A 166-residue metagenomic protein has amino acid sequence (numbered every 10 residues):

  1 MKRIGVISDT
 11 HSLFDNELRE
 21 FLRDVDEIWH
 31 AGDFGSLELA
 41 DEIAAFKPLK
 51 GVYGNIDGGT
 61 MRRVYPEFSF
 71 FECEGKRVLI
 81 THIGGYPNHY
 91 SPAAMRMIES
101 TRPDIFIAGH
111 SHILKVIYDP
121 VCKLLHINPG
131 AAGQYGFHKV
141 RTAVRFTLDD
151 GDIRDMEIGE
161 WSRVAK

Functional and structural regions predicted by a protein language model:
M1-L49, D57-G75, I80, K139-T142 (+1 more regions): N-terminal active-site segment of His-dependent metallophosphoesterases
S12-N16, F34-L39, I56-R62, G85-Y90 (+2 more regions): Active-site environment of divalent metal-dependent phosphoester hydrolases
G32, Y53, G130: Short beta->alpha connector loops at strand-helix junctions that form conserved, small/polar/Pro-enriched
K50, H89-D152, M156: Conserved beta-sheet core of the metallophosphoesterase superfamily
D155-K166: Short, solvent-exposed aromatic-acidic interface loops
